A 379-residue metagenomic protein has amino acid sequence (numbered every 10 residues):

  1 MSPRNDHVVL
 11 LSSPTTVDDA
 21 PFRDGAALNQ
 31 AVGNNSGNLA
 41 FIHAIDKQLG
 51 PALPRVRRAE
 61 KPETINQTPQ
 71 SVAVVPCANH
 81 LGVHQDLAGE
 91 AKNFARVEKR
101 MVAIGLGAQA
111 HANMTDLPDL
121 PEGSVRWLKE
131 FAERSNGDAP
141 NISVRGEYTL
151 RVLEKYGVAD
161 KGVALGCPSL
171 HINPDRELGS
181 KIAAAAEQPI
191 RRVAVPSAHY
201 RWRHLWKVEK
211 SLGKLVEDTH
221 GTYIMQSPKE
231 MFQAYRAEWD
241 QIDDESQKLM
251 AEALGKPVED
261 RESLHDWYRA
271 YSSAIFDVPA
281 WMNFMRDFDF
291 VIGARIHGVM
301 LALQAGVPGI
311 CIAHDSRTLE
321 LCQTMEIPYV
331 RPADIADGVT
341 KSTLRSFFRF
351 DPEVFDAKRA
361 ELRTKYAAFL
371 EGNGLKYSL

Functional and structural regions predicted by a protein language model:
M1-L379: Active-site anion-handling motifs in enzyme catalytic cores
